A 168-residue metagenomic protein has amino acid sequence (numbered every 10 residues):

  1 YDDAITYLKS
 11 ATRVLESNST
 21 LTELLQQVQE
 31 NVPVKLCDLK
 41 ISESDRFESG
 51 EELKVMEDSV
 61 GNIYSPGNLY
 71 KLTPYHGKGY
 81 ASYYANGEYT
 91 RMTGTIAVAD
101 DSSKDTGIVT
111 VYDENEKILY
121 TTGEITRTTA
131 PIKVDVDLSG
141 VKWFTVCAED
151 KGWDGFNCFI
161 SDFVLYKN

Functional and structural regions predicted by a protein language model:
S10-A11: Canonical positions in the second alpha-helix
E23-N168: Gly-Asp-aromatic-enriched flexible segments
